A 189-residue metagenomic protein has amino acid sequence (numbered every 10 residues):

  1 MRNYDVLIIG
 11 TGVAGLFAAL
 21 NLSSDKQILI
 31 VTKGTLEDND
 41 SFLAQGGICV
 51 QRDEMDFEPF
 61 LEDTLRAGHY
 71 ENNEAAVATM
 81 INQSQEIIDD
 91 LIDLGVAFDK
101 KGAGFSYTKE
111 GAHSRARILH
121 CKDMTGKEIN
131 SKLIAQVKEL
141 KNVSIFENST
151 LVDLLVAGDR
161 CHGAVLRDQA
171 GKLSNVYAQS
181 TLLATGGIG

Functional and structural regions predicted by a protein language model:
R2-Y4, A170-S180: Core beta-strand elements of the Rossmann-like FAD/NAD(P) dinucleotide-binding domain in flavoenzyme oxidoreductases
V6-I30: N-terminal Rossmann-like FAD-binding beta1-loop-alpha1 element of flavoenzymes
T11, S149, Q179-S180: Structural detector for helix-capping/boundary residues
G12-V13, T35, I188: Residue-level detector of alpha-helix initiation sites
T32-C161, L166-D168: Conserved N-terminal/central alpha/beta ligand/cofactor-binding core
V152, G171, I188-G189: Residue-level marker for beta-strand->alpha-helix junctions and adjacent short loops that shape enzyme
A178-S180, A184-G189: Glycine-/small-residue-rich beta->alpha transition segments that form the dinucleotide
